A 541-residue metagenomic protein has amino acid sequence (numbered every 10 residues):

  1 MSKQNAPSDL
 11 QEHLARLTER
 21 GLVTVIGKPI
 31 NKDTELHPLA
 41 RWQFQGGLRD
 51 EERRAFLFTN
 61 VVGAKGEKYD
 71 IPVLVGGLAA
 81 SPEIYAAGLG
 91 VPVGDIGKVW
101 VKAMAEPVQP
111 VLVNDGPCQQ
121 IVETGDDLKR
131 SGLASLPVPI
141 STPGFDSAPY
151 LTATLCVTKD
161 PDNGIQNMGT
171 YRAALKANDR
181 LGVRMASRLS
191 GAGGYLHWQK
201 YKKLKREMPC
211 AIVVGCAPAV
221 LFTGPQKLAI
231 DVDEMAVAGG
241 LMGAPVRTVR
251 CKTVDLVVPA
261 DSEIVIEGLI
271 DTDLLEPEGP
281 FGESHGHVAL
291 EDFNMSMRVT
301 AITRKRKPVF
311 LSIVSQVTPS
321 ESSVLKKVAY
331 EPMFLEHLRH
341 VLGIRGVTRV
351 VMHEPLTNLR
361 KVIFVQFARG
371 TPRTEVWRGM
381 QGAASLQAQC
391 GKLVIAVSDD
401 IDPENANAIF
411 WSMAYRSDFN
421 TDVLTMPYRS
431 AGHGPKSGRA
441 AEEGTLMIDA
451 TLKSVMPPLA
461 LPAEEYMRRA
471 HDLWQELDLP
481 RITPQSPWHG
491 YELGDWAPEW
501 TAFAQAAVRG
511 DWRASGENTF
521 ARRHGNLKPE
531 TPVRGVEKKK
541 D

Functional and structural regions predicted by a protein language model:
M1-D541: Extended, highly charged
